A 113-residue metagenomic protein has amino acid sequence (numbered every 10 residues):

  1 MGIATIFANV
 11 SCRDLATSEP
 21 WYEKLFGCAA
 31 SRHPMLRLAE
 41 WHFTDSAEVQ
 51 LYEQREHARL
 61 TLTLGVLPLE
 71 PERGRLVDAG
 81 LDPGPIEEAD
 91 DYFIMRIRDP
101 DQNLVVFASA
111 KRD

Functional and structural regions predicted by a protein language model:
M1, V77-D113: Vicinal oxygen chelate
M1-E19, L60-L64, K111-D113: N-terminal beta-strand motif that seeds the catalytic metal site of vicinal oxygen chelate
I6, R37, L60, D82 (+1 more regions): Residue-level marker for the onset of beta-strands and adjacent loop->beta junctions in well-ordered domains
S18-E23, L76, Q102: Conserved active-site tyrosine of GNAT-family acetyltransferases
F26-H33, L81-I86: Short secondary-structure junctions
C28-L64, L104-A110: Conserved short beta-strand elements that form part of the metal-binding/catalytic scaffold of enzyme active sites
E70-R75: Short amphipathic alpha-helices within nucleic acid-binding modules
